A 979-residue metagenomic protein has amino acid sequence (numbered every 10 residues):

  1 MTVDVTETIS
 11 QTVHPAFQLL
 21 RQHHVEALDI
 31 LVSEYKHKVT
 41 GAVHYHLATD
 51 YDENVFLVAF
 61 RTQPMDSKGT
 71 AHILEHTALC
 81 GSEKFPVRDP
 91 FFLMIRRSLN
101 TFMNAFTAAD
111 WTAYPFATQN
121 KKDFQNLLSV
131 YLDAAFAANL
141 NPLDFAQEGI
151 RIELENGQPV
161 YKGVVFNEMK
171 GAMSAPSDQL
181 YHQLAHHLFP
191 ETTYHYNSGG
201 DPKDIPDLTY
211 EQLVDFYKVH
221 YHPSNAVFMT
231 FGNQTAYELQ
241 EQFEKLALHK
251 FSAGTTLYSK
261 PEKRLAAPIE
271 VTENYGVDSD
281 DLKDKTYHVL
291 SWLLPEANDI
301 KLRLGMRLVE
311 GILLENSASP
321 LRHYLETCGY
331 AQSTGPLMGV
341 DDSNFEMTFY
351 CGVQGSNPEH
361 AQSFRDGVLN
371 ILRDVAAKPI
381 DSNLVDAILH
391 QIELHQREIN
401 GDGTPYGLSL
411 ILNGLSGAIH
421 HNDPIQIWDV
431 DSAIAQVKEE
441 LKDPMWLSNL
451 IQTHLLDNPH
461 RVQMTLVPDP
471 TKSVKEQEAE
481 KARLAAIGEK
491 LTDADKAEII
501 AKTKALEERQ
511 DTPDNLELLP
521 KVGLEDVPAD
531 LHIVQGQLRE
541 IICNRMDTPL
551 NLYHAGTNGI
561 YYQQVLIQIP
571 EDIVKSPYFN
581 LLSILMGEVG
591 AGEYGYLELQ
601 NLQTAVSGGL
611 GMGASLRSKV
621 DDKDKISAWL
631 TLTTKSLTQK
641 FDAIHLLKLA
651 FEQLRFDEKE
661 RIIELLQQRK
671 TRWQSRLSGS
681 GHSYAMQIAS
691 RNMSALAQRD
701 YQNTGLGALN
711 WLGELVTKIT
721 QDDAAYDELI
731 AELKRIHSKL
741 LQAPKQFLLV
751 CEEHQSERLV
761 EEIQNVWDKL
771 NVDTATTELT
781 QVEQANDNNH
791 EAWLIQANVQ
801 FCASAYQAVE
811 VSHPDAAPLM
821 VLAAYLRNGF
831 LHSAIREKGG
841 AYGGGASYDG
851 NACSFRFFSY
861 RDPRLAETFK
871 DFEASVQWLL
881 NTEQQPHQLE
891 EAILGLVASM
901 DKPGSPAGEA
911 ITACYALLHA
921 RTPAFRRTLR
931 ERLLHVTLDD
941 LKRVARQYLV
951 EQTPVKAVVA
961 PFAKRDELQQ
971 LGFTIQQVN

Functional and structural regions predicted by a protein language model:
T2-V55: Non-catalytic terminal extensions that flank enzyme cores
L47-D50, L57-A59, F166, K170 (+9 more regions): His/Glu-based metal-binding/catalytic segments typifying zinc-dependent metallopeptidases
E53-Q63, D89-A137, D144-I152, D178-K203 (+10 more regions): M16 family metallopeptidases and their MPP-like homologs
T70, L74-A78, L582: Active-site His/Glu-centered metal-binding helix of metallohydrolases
I152-N225, M229-A247, F251-V277, L282-D284 (+1 more regions): Hydrophobic, small-residue-rich alpha-helical packing segments that form membrane-like cores
V214-L246, L729-I763, T953-P954: Non-catalytic, conformational "gating/processing" segments within enzyme and secreted inhibitor domains
D215-Y217, V227, A236-T255, K378 (+2 more regions): Extended, regular secondary-structure scaffolds
L934-N979: In a subset of proteins, long, contiguous C-terminal domains/tails are tracked
